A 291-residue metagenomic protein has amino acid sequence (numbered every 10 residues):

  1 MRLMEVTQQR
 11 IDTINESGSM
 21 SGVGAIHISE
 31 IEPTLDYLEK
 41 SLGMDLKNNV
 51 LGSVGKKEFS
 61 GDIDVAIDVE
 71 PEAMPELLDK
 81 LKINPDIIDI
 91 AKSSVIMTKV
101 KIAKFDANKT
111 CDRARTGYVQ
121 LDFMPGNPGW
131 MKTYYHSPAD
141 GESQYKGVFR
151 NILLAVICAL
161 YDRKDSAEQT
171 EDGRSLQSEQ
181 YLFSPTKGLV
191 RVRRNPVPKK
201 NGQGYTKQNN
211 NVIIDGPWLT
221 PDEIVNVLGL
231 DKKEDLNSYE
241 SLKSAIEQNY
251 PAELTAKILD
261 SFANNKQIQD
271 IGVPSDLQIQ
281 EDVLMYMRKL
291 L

Functional and structural regions predicted by a protein language model:
M1-R2, L81: Short acidic, low-complexity intrinsically disordered linear motifs used for protein-protein interactions
R2-L51: Helical scaffold of the NTase/Pol beta-like nucleotidyltransferase catalytic core
L35-P75: Active-site nucleotide-donor binding segment shared across nucleotidyl transfer reactions
Y37-S41, V69, L81, I90-V95 (+1 more regions): Intrinsically disordered, low-complexity eukaryotic regions enriched in glycine, serine and charged residues
L46-K47, P85, S166-Q169: Short, surface-exposed acidic
A73-N84: Short amphipathic alpha-helices in soluble, non-transmembrane regions that often serve as interface/regulatory elements
K82-M131: Conserved catalytic core of two-metal-ion nucleotidyltransferases
C111-L290: Catalytic cores of NTP-dependent nucleotidyl/adenyl transfer enzymes across multiple folds
